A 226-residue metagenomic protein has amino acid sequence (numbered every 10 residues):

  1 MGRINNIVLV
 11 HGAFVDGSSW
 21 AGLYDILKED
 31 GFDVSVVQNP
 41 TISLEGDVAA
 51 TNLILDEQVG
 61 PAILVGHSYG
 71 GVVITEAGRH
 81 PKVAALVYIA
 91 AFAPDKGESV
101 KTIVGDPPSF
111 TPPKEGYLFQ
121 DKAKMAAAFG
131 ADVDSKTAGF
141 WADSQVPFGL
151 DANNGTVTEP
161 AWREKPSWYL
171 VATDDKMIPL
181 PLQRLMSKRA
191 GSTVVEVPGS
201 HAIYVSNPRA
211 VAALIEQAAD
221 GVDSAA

Functional and structural regions predicted by a protein language model:
G2, E57-G60, R163, A218-A225: Glycine-rich phosphate-binding loop signature in dinucleotide/nucleotide-binding domains
G2-G60: Active-site catalytic motif of lipid deacylating hydrolases and related acyltransferases
V10-G12, S68, A91, A172: Glycine-rich His-Gly loop
D47, P147-P208, A212-A213, D220: Conserved serine/cysteine hydrolase catalytic core
V65-G70, I74: Gly/Ala-rich beta-loop-alpha elbow adjacent to hydrolase catalytic centers
R79-K122, G149-T156, I178, M186: Flexible "cap/lid" loop of the alpha/beta hydrolase fold
L118-W162: Conserved alpha/beta-hydrolase catalytic His-Asp/Glu region
